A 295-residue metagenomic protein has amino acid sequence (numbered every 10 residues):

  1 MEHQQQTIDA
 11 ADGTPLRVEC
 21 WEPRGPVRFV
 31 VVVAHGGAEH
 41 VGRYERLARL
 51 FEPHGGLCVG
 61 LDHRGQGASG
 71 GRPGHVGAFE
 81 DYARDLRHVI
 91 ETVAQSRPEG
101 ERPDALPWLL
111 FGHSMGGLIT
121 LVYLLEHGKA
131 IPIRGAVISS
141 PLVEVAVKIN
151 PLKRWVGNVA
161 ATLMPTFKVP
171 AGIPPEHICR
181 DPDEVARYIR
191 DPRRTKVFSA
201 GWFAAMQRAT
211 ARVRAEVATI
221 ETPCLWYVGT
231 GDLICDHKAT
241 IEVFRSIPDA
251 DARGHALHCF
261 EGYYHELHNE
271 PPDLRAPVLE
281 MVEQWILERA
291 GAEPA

Functional and structural regions predicted by a protein language model:
M1-G25: N-terminal cap/lid segment of alpha/beta-hydrolase-fold proteins
V33-R46, C58: Serine-hydrolase catalytic-loop signature spanning alpha/beta hydrolases and amidase-signature enzymes
A38-V41, G67-R97, E101-A105, D273-V278: Catalytic nucleophile-loop/oxyanion-hole region of alpha/beta-hydrolase and closely related hydrolase-like folds
A48-R72: Conserved alpha/beta-hydrolase
M115-S199: Alpha/beta-hydrolase-fold enzymes
I220, W226-V228, D232: Short beta-strand/loop motif that positions the catalytic acidic residue of the alpha/beta-hydrolase fold
T222, D236-S246: Short alpha-helix in the alpha/beta-hydrolase fold that links the catalytic acid
G254, H258-A295: Catalytic active-site module of serine/aspartate enzymes centered on a nucleophile-bearing elbow/loop
